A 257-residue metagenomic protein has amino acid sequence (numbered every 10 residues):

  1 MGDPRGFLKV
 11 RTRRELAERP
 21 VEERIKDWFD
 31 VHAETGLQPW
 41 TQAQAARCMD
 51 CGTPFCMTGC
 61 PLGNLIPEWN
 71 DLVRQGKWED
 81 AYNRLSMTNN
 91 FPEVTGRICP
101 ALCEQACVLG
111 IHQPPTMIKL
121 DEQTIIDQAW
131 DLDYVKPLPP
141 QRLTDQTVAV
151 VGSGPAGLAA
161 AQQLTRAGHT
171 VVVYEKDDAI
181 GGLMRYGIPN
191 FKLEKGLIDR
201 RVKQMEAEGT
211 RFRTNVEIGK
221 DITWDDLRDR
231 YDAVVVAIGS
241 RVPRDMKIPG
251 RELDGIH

Functional and structural regions predicted by a protein language model:
M1-T147, K195, V234-H257: Ferredoxin-type iron-sulfur electron-transfer modules and their immediate structural context
Y82-N89, D121, M184-D232: N-terminal Rossmann-like dinucleotide/flavin-binding domain of flavoprotein oxidoreductases that bind FAD/FMN
N90, G154-P155, A179: Residue-level detector of alpha-helix initiation sites
T147-V172: N-terminal Rossmann-like FAD-binding beta1-loop-alpha1 element of flavoenzymes
G157, K220, R241-R244: Glycine-rich nucleotide phosphate-binding loop and flanking beta-alpha elements of Rossmann-like dinucleotide-binding
A161-Q163, R185-Y186, M246-G250: Short amphipathic alpha-helical segments
H169-R185: Glycine-rich FAD pyrophosphate-binding loop
V172, R211-N215, H257: General small-molecule cofactor/ligand-binding pocket signal
